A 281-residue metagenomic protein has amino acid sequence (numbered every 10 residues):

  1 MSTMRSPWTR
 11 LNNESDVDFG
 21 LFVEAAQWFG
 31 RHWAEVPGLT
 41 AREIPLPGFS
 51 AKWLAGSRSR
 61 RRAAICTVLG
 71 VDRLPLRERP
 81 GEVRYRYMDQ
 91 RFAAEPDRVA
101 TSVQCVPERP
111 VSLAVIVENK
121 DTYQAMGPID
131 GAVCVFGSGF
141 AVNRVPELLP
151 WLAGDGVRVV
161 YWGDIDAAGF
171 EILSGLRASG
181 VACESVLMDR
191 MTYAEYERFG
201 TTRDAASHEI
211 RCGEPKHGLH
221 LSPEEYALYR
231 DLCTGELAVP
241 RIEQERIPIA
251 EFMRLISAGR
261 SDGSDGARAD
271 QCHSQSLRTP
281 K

Functional and structural regions predicted by a protein language model:
M1-V157, A168, S174-K281: Nucleic-acid enzyme cleavage-core boundary/entry regions
